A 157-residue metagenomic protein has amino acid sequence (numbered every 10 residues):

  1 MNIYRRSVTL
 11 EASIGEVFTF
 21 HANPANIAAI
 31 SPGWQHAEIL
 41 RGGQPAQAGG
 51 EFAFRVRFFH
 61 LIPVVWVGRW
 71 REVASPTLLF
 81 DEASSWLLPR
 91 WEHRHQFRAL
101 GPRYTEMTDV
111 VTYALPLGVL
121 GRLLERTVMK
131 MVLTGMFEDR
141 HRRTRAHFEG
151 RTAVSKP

Functional and structural regions predicted by a protein language model:
M1-A48: Hydrophobic ligand-binding cavity/cleft-lining segments
R5, M107-T108: Hydrophobic residues on conserved beta-strands that form the core of alpha/beta folds
G15-T19, A99-P102, E138, R142 (+1 more regions): Replace "anionic and nucleotidyl ligands
A28-A29, G43, R57-E106, T112-A114 (+1 more regions): Hydrophobic-ligand binding "helix-grip"
A114-L117, G121-P157: A conserved amphipathic terminal alpha-helix motif
